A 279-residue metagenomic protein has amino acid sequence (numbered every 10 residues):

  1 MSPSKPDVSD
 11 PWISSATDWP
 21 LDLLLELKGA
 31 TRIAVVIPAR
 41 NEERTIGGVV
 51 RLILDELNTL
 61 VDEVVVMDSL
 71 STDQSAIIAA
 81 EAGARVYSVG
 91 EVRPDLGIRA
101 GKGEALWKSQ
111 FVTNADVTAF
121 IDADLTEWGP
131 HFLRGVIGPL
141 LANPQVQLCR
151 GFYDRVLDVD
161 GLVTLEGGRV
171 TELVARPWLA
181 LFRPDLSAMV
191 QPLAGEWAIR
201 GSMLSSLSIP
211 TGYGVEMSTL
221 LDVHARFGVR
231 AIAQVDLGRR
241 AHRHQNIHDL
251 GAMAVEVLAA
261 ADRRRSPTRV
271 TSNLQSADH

Functional and structural regions predicted by a protein language model:
M1-L52: N-proximal low-complexity "stem/linker" segments adjacent to membrane-targeting elements
R32-A34, E63, S218: Cell-envelope/extracellular polymer assembly enzymes that use nucleotide-activated donors
R51-V61: Short, acidic, metal-binding catalytic loop of nucleotide-sugar glycosyltransferases
D62, A76-E104: Conserved donor nucleotide-binding strand/loop of the catalytic core
D68-I77: A conserved acidic beta->alpha catalytic loop
P94-K102, W128-M203: Acceptor/aglycone-binding surface of glycosyltransferases and processive sugar-polymer synthases
T118: Short aromatic/hydrophobic "clamp" motif used to bind/position activated sugar donors
V163-A260: Conserved catalytic loops of nucleotide-sugar-dependent glycosyltransferases that act on lipid-linked
